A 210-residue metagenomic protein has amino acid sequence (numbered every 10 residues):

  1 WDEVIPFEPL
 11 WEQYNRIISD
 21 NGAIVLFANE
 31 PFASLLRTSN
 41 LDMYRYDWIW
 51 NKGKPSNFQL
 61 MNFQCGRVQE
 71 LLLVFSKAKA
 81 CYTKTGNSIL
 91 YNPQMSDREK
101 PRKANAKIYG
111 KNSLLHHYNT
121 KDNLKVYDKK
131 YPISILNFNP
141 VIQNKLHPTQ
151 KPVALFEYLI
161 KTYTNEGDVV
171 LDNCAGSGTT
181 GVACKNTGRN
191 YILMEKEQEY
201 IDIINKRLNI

Functional and structural regions predicted by a protein language model:
W1-M194, E199-I203: Core catalytic lobe of class I
N205-I210: Short, conserved SAM-binding/catalytic segment of Class I S-adenosyl-L-methionine-dependent methyltransferases
